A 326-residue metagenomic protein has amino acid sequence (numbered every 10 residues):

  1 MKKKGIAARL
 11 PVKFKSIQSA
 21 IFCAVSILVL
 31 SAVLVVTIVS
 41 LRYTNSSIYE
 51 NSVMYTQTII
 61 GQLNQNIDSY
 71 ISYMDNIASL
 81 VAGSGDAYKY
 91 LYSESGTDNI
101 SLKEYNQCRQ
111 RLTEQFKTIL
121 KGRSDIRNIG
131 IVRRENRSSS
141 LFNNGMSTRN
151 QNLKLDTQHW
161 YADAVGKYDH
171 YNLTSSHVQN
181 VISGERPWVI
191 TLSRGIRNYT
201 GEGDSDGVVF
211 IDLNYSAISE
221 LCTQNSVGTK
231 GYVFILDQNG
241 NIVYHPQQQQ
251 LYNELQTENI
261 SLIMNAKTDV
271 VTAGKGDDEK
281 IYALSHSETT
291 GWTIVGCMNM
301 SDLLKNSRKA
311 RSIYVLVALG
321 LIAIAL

Functional and structural regions predicted by a protein language model:
M1-E50, M54, L319, A323: Extreme N-terminal signal-anchor transmembrane helix of membrane signaling/transducer proteins, especially in bacteria
R42-D75, A82, K103-Q107, I313: Juxtamembrane membrane-water interface segments immediately C-terminal to a transmembrane helix
Q57, S72-R111, V132-M146: Extracellular/periplasmic ligand-binding regions of membrane signal-transduction receptors
R111-L120, V208-Q250: Solvent-exposed, extracytoplasmic
K121-N128, E135-L213: Extracytoplasmic/periplasmic ligand-binding sensor regions of membrane-associated signaling proteins
L141-R149, I242-L262: GAF sensory domains
W160-R197, K230-F234, L255-T290: Membrane-proximal, non-catalytic sensory/regulatory domains of signal-transducing membrane proteins
I235, T293-V295, M300-L326: Cytoplasm-proximal transmembrane signaling helix
